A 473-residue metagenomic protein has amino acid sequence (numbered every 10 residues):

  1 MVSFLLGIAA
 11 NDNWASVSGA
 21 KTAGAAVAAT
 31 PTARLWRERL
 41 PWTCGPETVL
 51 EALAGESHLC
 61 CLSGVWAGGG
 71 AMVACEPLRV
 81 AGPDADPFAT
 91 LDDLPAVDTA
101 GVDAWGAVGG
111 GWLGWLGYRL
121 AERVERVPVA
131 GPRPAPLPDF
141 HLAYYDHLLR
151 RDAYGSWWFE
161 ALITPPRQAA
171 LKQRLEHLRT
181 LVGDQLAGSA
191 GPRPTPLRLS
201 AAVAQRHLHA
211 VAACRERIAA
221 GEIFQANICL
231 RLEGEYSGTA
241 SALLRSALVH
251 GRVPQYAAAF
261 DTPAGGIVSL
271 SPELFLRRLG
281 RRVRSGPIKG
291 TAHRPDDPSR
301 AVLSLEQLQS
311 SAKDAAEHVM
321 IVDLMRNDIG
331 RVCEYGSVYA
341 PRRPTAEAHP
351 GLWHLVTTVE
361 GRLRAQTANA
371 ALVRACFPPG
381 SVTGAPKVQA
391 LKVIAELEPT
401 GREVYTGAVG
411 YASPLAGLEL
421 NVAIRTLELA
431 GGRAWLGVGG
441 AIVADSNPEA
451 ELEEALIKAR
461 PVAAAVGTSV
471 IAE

Functional and structural regions predicted by a protein language model:
V2-E473: Extended alpha-helical targeting/anchoring segments, especially N-terminal organellar/secretory targeting helices
